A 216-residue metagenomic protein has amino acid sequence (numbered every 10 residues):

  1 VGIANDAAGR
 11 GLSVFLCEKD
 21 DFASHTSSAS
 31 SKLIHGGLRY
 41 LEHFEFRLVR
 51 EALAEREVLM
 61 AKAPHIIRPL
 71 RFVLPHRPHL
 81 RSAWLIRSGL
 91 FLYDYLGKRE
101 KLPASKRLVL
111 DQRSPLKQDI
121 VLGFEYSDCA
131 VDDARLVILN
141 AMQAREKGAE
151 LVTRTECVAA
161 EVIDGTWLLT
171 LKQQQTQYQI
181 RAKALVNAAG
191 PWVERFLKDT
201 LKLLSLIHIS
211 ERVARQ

Functional and structural regions predicted by a protein language model:
A8, L53, R145: Anion (oxyanion) recognition and catalysis
A8-S28: Glycine-rich FAD pyrophosphate-binding loop
K32-R113: Dinucleotide-binding Rossmann-like beta1-alpha1 core, especially the glycine-rich loop that anchors the ADP
L110-K147, L168, I180: Helix-loop-beta segment of a Rossmann-like dinucleotide-binding subdomain
T153-W167: A conserved short coil-to-beta-strand element within the FAD-binding core of flavoproteins
T176-A184: Core beta-strand elements of the Rossmann-like FAD/NAD(P) dinucleotide-binding domain in flavoenzyme oxidoreductases
N187-K202: Flavin (primarily FAD) binding-site architecture
S205-Q216: Residue-level detector of conserved catalytic or cofactor/ligand-binding positions in enzyme active sites
